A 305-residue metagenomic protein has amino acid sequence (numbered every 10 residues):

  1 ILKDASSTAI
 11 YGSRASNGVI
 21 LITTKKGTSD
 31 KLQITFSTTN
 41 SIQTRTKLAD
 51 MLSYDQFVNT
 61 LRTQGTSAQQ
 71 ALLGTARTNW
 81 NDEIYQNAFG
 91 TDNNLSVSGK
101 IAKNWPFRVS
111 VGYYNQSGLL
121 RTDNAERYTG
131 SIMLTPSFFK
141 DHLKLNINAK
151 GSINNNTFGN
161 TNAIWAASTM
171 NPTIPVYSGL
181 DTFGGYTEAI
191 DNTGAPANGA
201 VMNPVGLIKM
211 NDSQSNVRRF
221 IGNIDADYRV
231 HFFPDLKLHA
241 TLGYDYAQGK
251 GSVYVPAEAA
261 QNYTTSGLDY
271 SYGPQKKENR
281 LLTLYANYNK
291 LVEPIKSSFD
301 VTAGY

Functional and structural regions predicted by a protein language model:
I1, A5-R14, T44-L48, L72: N-terminal plug
I1, I20-I22: Non-catalytic regulatory/gating segments with a bias toward low-complexity or hydrophobic composition
L2-D4, T75-N81, Y114-S117, M202-N211 (+2 more regions): Extracytoplasmic loops and strand-loop junctions of Gram-negative outer membrane beta-barrel proteins
G18-V19, K26-R121, D141, G159-A163 (+2 more regions): Residues embedded in well-ordered regular secondary structure
T24, S53, L95-G99, I132-P136 (+3 more regions): Residues on the lipid-exposed face of transmembrane beta-strands in outer-membrane beta-barrel proteins
T44, A49-Q64, S152-G194: A surface-exposed, glycine/aromatic-enriched loop/edge motif typical of exported proteins
A49, G118-T129, N148-S152, F158-A163 (+2 more regions): Small-side-chain secondary-structure face that scaffolds active or pore-lining regions
N104-F107, D141-L145, P234-L236, P294: Repeated loop/turn-to-beta-strand initiation elements of outer-membrane beta-barrel proteins
